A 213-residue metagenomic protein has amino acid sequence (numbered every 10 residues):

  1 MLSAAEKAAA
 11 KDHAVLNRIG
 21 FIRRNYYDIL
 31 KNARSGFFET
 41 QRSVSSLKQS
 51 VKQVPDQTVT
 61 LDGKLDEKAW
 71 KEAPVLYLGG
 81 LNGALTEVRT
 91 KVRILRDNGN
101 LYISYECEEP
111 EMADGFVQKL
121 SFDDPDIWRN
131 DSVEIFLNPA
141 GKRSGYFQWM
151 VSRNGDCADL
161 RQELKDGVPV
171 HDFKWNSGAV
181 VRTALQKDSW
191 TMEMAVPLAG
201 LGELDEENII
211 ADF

Functional and structural regions predicted by a protein language model:
S3-F213: Structural preference for beta-rich elements and adjacent junctions enriched in aromatics
